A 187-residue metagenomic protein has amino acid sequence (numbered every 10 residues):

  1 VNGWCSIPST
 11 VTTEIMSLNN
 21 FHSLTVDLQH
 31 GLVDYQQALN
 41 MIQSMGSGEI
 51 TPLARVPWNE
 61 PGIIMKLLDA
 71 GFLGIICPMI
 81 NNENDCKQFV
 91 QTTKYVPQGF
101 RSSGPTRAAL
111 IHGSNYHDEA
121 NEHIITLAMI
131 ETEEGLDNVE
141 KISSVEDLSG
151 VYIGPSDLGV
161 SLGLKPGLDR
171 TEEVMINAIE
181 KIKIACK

Functional and structural regions predicted by a protein language model:
V1-K187: Expand to "…catalyze enediolate/carbanion chemistry for C-C bond making/breaking, isomerization, decarboxylation
